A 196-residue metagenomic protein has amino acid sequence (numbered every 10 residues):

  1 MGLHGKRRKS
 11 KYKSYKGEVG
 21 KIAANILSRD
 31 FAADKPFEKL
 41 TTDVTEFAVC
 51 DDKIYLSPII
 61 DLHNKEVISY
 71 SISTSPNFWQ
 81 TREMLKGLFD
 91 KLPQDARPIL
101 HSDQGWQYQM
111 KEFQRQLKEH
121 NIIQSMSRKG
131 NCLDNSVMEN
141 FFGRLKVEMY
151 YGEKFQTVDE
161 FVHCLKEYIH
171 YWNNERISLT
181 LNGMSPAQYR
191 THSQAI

Functional and structural regions predicted by a protein language model:
M1, L88, E112, Q116-H120: Alpha-helical structural signal in soluble globular domains
M1-K35, N131, S185-S193: Basic, flexible linker segments flanking DNA-binding modules in nucleic acid-interacting mobile-element proteins
K16-E18, S102-Q104, M110-K111, M126-K146 (+2 more regions): RNase H-like two-metal-ion nuclease catalytic core shared by retroviral integrases and related mobile-element nucleases
L27, D43, I59, K65 (+9 more regions): Mobile genetic element proteins and their domesticated derivatives, centered on retroelements and DNA transposons
R29, A33-I68, T74-F78: An active-site-proximal beta-strand-loop segment
E66-Y70, Q124-S127, G152: Short small-residue beta-strand/loop micro-motif enriched in glycine and branched aliphatics
Y70-P93: Active-site beta-loop-alpha junctions of metal-dependent nucleic acid enzymes, especially the RNase H-like/DDE
K111, K118-I122, R144-I196: C-terminal domain-tail junction helix/linker
